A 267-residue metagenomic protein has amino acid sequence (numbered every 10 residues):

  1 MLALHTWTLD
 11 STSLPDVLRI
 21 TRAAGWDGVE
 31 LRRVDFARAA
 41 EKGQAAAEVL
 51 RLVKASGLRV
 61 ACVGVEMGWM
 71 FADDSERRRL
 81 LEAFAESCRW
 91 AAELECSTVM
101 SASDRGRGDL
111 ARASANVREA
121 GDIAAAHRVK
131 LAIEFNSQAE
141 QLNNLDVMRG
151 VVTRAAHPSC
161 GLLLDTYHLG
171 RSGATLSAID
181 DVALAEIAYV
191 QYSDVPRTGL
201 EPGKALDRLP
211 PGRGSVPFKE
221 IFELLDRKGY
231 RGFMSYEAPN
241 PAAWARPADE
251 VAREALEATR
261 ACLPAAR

Functional and structural regions predicted by a protein language model:
M1-A3, D10-G25, L50, S56 (+4 more regions): Histidine-acidic metal/acid-base catalytic patches
M1-H5, V60-F71, E201: N-terminal small/glycine-rich loop or linker at the start of catalytic domains across soluble metabolic enzymes
T8-D10, R33-D35, E66-W69, S103-R107 (+4 more regions): Active-site-proximal loop/turn and secondary-structure-junction residues that shape catalytic pockets, frequently
P15-D16, L52-A55, R59, M70-G161 (+2 more regions): Active-site acidic/histidine proton-transfer and metal-coordination neighborhood in alpha/beta enzyme cores
A24-V34, C62-M67: Short, conserved active-site loops that position catalytic residues or coordinate cofactors/metal ions across diverse
E30, C62-G64, M100, A132 (+3 more regions): Conserved beta-strand positions in the central sheet of alpha/beta enzyme cores
E30-K54, S103-R107: Glycine-rich, proline-tolerant flexible connector loops at the mouths of alpha/beta enzymes
A39-A46, D73-R78, L110-A111, A245: Metal-dependent catalytic neighborhoods of phosphoester/phosphodiester hydrolases
